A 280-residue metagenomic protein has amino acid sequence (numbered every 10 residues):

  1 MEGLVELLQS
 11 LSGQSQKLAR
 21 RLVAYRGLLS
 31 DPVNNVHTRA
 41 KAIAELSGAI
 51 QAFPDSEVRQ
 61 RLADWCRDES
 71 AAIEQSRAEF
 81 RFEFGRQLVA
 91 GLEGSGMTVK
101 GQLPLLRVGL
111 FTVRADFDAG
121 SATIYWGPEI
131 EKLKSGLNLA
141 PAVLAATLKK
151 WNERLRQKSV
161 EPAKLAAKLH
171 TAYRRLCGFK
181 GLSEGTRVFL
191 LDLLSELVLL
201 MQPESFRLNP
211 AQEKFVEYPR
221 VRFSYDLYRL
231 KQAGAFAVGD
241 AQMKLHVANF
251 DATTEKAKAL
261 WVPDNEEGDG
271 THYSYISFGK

Functional and structural regions predicted by a protein language model:
M1-S159: Long, compositionally biased intrinsically disordered regions
E2, E6, E45, E69 (+8 more regions): Glutamate identity and glutamate-enriched acidic tracts
D31, F80-L106, G181-L191, P210-Q212 (+1 more regions): Short glycine-rich, low-complexity/disordered patches
A52-R61, R81-E83, L103-G109, D116 (+4 more regions): Short, Lys/Arg-enriched charge-dense amphipathic segments
A145-H246: Long, positively charged binding patches that form subdomain-scale interaction surfaces for polyanionic ligands
V221-K280: C-terminal engagement modules used by replication, chromatin/transcription, nuclear envelope/ESCRT, and ubiquitin
